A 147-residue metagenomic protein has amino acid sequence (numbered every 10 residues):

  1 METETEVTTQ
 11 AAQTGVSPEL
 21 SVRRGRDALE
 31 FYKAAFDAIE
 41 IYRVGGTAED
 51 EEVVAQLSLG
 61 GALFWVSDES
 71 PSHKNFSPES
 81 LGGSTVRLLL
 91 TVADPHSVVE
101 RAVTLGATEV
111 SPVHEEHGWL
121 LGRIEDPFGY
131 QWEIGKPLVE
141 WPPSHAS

Functional and structural regions predicted by a protein language model:
E2-E19, L29-T91, S97-E125, G135-S147: Vicinal oxygen chelate
V22-R26: Short acidic-aromatic low-complexity motifs
